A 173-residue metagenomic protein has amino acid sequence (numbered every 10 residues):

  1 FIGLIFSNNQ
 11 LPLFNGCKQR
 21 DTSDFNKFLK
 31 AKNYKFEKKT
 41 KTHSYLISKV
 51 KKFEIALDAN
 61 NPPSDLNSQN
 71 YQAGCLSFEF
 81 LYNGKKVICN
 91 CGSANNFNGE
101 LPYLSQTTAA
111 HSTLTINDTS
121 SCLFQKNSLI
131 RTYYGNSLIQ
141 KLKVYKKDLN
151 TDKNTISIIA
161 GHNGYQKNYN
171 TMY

Functional and structural regions predicted by a protein language model:
F1-C89, S93, L149: Carbohydrate-active enzyme catalytic cores, enriched for enzymes that act on polyanionic acidic polysaccharides
T42-E54, S120-Y173: Extended, loop-rich substrate-binding clefts of extracytoplasmic carbohydrate-active enzymes
I55-L142: Catalytic core of carbohydrate-active enzymes
